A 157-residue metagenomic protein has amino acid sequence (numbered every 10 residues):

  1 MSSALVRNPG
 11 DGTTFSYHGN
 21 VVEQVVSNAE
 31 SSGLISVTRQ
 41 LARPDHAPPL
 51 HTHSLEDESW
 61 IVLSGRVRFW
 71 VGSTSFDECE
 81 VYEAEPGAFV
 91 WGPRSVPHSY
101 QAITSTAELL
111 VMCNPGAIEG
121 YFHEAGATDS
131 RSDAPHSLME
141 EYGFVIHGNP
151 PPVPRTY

Functional and structural regions predicted by a protein language model:
M1-S36, L41, V81, D129 (+1 more regions): A short, N-terminal "cap"/entry segment at the start of jelly-roll beta-barrel domains of the cupin/DSBH fold
V6-P9, S73-R94: Short acidic-glycine-tyrosine-enriched beta hairpin
V26-S27, P49-S54, V71, E80-Y82 (+1 more regions): Short histidine-centered beta-strand/loop micro-motifs that create catalytic or ligand/metal-coordination sites
E30-A42, H46-P48, T52-S59: A glycine-rich, hydrophobic loop/mini-helix early in the fold
H46-P48, G65-V71, F89-V90: Short beta-strand segments in beta-sandwich/barrel cores
L55-S73: Glycine- and acidic-residue-biased ligand/ion/polar-headgroup-sensing regions
P86-A88, R94-E119: Ligand-binding loop in jelly-roll beta-barrel domains
G116-T128: Short peripheral tails and domain-boundary helices/loops at the edges of structured domains
